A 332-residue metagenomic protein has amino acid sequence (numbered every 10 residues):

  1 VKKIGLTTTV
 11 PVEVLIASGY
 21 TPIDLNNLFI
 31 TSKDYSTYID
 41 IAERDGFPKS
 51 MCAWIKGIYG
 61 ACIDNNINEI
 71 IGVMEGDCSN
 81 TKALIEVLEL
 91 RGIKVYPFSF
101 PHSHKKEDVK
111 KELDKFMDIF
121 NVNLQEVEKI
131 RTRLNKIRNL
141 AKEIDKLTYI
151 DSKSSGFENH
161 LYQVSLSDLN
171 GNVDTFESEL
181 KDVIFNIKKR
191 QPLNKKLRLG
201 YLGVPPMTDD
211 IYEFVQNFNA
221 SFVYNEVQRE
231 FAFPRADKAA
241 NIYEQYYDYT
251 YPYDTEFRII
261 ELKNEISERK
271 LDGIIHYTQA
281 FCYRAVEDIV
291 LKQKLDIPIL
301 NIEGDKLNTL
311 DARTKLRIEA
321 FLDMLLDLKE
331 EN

Functional and structural regions predicted by a protein language model:
K2, K110, D114-R235, Y251: A charged, amphipathic alpha-helical module
L6-T9, G72-G76, Y201-P206, Y277-A280: Structural motif
T8-V10, V14-Y38, K196, G200-K263: Redox- and metal-dependent alpha/beta enzyme cores, enriched for Fe-S-associated oxidoreductases and cofactor-handling
I39-D64, Y243-T250: Short, structured active-site "lid" loops
M51-I119: Acidic/His-rich segments in extracytoplasmic proteins that coordinate ligands and/or metal ions
G57-C62, P252-D272, V286-E287: A short, acidic, amphipathic alpha-helical segment used as a generic capping/interface helix at domain edges
I67, K270-I275: Proline-aspartate-enriched helix->loop->beta-strand connector
V290-N332: Peripheral docking tails and interdomain loops at the edges of cofactor- or intermediate-handling domains
